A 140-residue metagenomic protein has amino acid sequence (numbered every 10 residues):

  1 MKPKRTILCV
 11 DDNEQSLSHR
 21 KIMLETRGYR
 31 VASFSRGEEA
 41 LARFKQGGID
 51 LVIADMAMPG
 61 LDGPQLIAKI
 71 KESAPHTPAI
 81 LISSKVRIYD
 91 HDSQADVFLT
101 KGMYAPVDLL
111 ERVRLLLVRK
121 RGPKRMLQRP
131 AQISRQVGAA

Functional and structural regions predicted by a protein language model:
K4-Q15, R20-L24, V52: Conserved acidic segment of CheY-like receiver
G28-S35, R43: Short hydrophobic/Thr-rich beta-strand motif most characteristic of the beta2 strand and flanking loop of CheY-like
S35-R36, D62-Q65: Acidic catalytic/metal-coordinating carboxylates
A42, P64-P75: Short amphipathic alpha-helix used as the core "switch/output" element in two-component signaling
D55: Active-site residues of response regulator receiver
M58: Receiver (REC) domain active-site loop signature in two-component systems and cognate sites in sensor histidine kinases
R119-A140: CheY-like receiver
